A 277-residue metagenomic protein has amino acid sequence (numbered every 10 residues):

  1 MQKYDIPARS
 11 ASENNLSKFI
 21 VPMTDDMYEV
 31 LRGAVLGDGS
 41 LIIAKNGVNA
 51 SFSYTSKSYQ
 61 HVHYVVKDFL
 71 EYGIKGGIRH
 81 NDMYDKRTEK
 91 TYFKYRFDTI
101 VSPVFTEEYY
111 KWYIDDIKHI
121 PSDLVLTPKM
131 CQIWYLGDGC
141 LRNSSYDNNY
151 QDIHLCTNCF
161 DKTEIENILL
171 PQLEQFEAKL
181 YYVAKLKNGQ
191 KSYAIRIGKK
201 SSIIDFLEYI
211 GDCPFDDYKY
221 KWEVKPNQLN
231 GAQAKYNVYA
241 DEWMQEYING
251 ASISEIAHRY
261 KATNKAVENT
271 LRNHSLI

Functional and structural regions predicted by a protein language model:
M1-I277: Internal intein/HINT superfamily modules and their associated LAGLIDADG
